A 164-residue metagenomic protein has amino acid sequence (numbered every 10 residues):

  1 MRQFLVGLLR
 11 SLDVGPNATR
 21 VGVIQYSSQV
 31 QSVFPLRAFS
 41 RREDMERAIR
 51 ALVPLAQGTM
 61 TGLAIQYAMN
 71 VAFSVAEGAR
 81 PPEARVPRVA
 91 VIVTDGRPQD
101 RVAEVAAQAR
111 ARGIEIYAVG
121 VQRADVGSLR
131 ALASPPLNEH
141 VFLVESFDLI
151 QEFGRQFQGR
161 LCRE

Functional and structural regions predicted by a protein language model:
M1-A38, A90-V91, V121: Von Willebrand factor
V6-V14, R41, R50-P54, M69-E77 (+5 more regions): Sec-exported extracytoplasmic/periplasmic mature domains
N17-R20, R85-V89, A111-Y117, L137-V141: Loop/turn elements at helix/coil->beta-strand transitions in domains of secreted/extracellular proteins
Q29-R88, R97-E104, V119-G127, L143: Von Willebrand factor
A106-Q108: A structural signal for leucine-rich repeat
A124-E164: C-terminal helix of von Willebrand factor
